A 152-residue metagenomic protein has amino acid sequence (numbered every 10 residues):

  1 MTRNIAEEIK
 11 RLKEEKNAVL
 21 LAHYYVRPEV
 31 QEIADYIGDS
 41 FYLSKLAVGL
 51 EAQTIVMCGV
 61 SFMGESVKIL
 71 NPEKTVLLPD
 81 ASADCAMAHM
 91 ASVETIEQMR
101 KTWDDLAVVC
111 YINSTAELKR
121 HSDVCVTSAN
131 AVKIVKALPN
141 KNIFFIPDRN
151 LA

Functional and structural regions predicted by a protein language model:
M1-A152: Active-site loop-to-helix "anion-binding N-cap" substructures in soluble metabolic enzymes
